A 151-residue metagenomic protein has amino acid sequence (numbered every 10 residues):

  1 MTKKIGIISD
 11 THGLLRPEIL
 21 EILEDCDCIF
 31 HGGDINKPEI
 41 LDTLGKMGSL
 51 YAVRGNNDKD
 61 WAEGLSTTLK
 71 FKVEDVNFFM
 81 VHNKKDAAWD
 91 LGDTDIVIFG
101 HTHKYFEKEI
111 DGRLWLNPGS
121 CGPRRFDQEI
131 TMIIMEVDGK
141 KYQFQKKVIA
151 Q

Functional and structural regions predicted by a protein language model:
M1-L50, D58-T67, Q128-I130, G139: N-terminal active-site segment of His-dependent metallophosphoesterases
I8-G13, G33-I35, G55-D58, N83-K85 (+2 more regions): Active-site metal-binding loops of divalent metal-dependent hydrolases
D10, L44, F71, M80-H82 (+1 more regions): Generic structural signal for conserved hydrophobic packing positions in ordered secondary structure
E39, V73-D75, R125: Solvent-exposed, flexible loop/coil residues
Y51, N77-F144: Conserved beta-sheet core of the metallophosphoesterase superfamily
A52, A62, A87-A88, A150: A sequence-composition feature that detects small, non-aromatic residues
E63-N83: Metallo-beta-lactamase
F144-Q151: Short, solvent-exposed aromatic-acidic interface loops
